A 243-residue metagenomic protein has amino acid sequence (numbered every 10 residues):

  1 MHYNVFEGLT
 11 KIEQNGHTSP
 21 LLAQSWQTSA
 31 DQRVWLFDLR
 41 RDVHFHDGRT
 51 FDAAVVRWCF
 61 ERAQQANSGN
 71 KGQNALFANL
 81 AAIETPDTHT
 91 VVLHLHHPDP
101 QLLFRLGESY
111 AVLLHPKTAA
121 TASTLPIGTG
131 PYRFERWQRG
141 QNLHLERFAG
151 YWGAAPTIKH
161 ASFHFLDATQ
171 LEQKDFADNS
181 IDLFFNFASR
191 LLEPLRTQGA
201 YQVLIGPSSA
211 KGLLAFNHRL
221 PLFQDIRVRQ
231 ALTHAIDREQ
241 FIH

Functional and structural regions predicted by a protein language model:
M1, L22-A23, R49, G72 (+4 more regions): A structural "hinge/loop" feature
M1-A30, W58-E61, L125-T129: N-terminal lobe/hinge region of extracytoplasmic solute-binding protein
E13-H17, D99, F104-H160, A168-Q170: Gly/Pro-rich hinge or "lid" segments in bacterial periplasmic/extracellular proteins
Q24-G69, P86, V92, D175 (+1 more regions): Aromatic- and charge-enriched surface segment that lines or borders ligand/interaction sites
D38, G72-P116: Surface-exposed binding/hinge segments that line and control ligand-binding clefts or catalytic entry sites
D52-C59, V92, G130-P131, I158-H160 (+2 more regions): Alpha-helical secondary-structure segments
A120, A149-P194, L222, Q230 (+1 more regions): Ligand-site clamp/hinge motif
E193-I205: Ligand-binding "clamshell"
